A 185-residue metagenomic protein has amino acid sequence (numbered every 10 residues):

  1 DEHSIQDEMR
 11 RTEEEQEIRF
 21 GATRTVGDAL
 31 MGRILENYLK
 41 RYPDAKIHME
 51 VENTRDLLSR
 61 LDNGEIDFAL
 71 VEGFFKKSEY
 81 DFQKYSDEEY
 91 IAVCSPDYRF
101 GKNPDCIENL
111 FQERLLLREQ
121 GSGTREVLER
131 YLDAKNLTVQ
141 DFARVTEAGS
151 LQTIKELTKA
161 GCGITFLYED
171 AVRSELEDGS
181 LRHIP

Functional and structural regions predicted by a protein language model:
D1-R11: Alpha-helical "hinge/linker" immediately C-terminal to small N-terminal DNA-binding modules
E15-S78: Central regulatory/effector-binding core of bacterial HTH transcription factors
R19-G21, A69, V93, L116 (+1 more regions): Short, well-ordered beta-strand segments
F20-R24, R114-Q120, I184: Short beta-strand->loop
N53-L58, D62-E65, L137-H183: Hydrophobic hinge/microswitch elements
G73-F74, P96, E169-A171: Short secondary-structure boundary segments
K77-Q120: Flexible hinge/capping segments at coil-to-helix
L115-N136: Secondary-structure junction motif
